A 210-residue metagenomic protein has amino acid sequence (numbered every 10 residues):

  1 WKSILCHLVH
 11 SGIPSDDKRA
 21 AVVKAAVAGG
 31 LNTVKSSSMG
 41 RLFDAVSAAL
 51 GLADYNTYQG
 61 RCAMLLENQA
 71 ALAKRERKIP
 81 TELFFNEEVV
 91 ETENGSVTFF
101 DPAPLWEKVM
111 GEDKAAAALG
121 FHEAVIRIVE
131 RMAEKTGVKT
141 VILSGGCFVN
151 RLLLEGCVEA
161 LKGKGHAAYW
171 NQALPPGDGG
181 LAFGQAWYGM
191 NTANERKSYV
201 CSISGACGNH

Functional and structural regions predicted by a protein language model:
W1-V9, H122-E123, Y169-A206, H210: Glycine-rich phosphate-binding/hydrolytic loop that grips phosphoryl groups
S3, P14-T140, L152-E159: A contiguous, well-structured pocket-lining segment that forms one wall/lid of small-molecule binding clefts in soluble
V9, A48, K162: Short polybasic/polar patches that bind polyanions
A21-V22, K74-K78, E88-N94, G163-G165 (+1 more regions): Polar low-complexity intrinsically disordered regions
D44, Y55, V149-N150, L181-G184 (+1 more regions): Short, electropositive, low-hydrophobicity segments enriched in small/polar residues
M132-K135, A160-A167, A186-A193: Hydrophobic alpha-helical segments
T140-V141, R151, C157-L181: Conserved phosphate-binding/catalytic loops in two-lobed NTP-binding clefts
G146: Active-site glycine-centered loops adjacent to acidic/histidine catalytic or metal-binding residues that shape
